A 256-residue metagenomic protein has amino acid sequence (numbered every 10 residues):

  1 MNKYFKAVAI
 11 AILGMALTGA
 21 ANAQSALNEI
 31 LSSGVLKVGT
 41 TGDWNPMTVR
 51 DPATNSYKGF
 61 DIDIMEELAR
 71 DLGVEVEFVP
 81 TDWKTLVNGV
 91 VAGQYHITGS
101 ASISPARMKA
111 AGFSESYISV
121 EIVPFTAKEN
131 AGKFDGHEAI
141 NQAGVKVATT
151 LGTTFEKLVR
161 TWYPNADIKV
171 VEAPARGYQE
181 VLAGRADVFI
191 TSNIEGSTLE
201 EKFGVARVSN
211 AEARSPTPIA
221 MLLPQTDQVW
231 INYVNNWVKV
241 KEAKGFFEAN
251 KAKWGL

Functional and structural regions predicted by a protein language model:
Q24-A101, K109: Extracytoplasmic small-molecule ligand-binding "clamshell" domains of the periplasmic binding protein/Venus flytrap
S25, T154-K169, S209, V238-L256: Ligand-binding clefts/hinges and TM-proximal coupling segments of bilobed small-molecule sensing domains
L27, Y57-D61, M108-V120, R207-A211 (+1 more regions): A structural signal for short loop-to-beta-strand junctions that line the ligand-binding cleft of periplasmic/secreted
L36-K37, L72-E75, V91-S100, V145-K146 (+3 more regions): Alpha-to-beta junction loops
I62, E77-N88, K169-A183, T217: Short helix-initiation/N-cap motifs at beta->coil->alpha
T85, A101-A110, L158-T161, L182-S215: A ligand-binding cleft/hinge motif common to bilobed small-molecule-binding domains
S119-V123, S197-K239, L256: Periplasmic-binding protein-like
K128-V145: Flexible hinge/capping segments at coil-to-helix
